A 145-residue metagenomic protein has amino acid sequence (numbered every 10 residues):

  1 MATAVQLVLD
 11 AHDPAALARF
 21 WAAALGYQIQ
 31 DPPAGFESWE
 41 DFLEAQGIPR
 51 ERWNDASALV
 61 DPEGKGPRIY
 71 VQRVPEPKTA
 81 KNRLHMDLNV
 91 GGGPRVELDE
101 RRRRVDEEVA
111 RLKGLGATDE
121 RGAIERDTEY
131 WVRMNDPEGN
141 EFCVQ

Functional and structural regions predicted by a protein language model:
A2-L9, A23-L25, D31-A34, E44-I48 (+3 more regions): Vicinal oxygen chelate
L9-D10, E100: Residues that cap or flank secondary-structure elements
H12-A23: Hydrophobic ligand-binding cavity/cleft-lining segments
R52: Hydrophobic small-molecule pocket/channel-lining residues, especially in calycin-type beta-barrels
G93-R103: Short, flexible/disordered intra-domain loops and linkers
